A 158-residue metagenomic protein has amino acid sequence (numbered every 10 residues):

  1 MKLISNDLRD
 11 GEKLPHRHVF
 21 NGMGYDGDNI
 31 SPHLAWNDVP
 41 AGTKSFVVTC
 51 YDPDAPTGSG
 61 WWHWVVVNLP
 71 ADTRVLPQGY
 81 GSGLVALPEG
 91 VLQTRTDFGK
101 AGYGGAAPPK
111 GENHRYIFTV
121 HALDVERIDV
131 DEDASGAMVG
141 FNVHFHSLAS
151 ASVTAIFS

Functional and structural regions predicted by a protein language model:
M1-S158: N-terminus-centered regions that define maturation/targeting leaders and the start of the first functional domain
